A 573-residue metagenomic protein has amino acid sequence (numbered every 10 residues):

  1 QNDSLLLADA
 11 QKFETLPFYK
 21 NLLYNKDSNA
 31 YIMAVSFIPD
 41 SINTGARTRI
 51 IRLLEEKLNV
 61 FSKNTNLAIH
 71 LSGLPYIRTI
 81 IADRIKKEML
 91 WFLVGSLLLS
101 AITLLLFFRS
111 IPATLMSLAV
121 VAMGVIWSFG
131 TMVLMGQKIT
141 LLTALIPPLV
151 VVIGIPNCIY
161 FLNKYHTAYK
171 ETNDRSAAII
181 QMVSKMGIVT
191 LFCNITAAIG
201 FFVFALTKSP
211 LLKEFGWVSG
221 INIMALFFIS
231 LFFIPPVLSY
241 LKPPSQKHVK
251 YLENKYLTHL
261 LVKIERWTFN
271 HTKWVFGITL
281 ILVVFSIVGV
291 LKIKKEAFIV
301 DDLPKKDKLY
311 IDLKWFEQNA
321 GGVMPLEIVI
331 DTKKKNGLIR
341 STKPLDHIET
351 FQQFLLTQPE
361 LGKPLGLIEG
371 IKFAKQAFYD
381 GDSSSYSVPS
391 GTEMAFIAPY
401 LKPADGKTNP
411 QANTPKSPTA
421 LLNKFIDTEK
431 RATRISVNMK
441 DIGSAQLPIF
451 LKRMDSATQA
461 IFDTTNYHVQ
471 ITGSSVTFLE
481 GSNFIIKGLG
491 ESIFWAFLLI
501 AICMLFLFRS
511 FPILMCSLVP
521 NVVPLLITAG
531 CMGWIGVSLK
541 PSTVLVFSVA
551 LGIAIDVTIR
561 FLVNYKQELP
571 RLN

Functional and structural regions predicted by a protein language model:
Q1, F298-A374: Extracytoplasmic/periplasmic
N2-I111, D346, D405-A496: Extracytoplasmic
K87-I139, L206-P210, E491-V537: Interfacial segments of transmembrane alpha-helices in multi-pass membrane proteins
A101-L105, V121-A122, K138-I159, F202 (+4 more regions): Hydrophobic transmembrane alpha-helices
L134, V151-F161, G187-L206, L211-L252 (+1 more regions): Transmembrane alpha-helices and their membrane-interface boundaries in multi-pass membrane transporters and channels
A168-I195, L569-N573: Helix-loop junctions and hydrophobic alpha-helical segments within the transmembrane domains of large membrane
P236, K250-F298, D307, I311: Signature of alpha-helical transmembrane segments and their immediate interfacial
T428-T433, N438-N573: C-terminal transmembrane helical bundles of large multi-pass transporters and their helix-start/helix-kink determinants
